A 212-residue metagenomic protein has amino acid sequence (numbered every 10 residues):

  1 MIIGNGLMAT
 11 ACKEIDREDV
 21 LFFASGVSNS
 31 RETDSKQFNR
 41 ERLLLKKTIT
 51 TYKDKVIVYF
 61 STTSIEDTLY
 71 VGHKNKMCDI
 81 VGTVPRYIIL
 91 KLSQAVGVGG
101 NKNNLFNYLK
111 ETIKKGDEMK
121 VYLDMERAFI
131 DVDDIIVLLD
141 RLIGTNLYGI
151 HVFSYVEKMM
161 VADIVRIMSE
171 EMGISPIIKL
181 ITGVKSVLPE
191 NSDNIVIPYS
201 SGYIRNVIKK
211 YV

Functional and structural regions predicted by a protein language model:
M1-E18: Canonical Rossmann dinucleotide-binding motif of NAD(H)/NADP(H)-dependent dehydrogenases/reductases, specifically
E14-D67: NAD(P)H-binding glycine-rich loop region in Rossmannoid oxidoreductase-like domains and their noncatalytic homologs
F23, V56-S61, I88-K91, A128 (+1 more regions): Structural signature of the Rossmann-like NAD(P)-dependent dehydrogenase/reductase core
H73: Active-site helix of classical SDR
G82-I89, S93-R127, V132-D134: NAD(P)-dependent short-chain dehydrogenase/reductase
V96-N107, K115-D117, R141-V152, E157 (+1 more regions): Glycine/proline-rich active-site loop of Rossmann-fold NAD(P)-dependent oxidoreductases
G144-N191: Mid/C-terminal beta-alpha module of Rossmann-like enzyme folds, strongest in SDR-family dehydrogenases/epimerases
Y199-V212: Amphipathic terminal alpha-helices
